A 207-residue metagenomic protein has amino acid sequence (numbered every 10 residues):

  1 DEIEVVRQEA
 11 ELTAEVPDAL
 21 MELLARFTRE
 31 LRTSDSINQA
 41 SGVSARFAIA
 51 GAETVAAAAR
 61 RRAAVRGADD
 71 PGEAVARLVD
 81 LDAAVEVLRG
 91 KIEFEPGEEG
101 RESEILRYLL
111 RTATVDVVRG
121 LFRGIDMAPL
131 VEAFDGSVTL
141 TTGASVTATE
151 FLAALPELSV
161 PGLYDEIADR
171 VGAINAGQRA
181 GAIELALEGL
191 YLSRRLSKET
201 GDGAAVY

Functional and structural regions predicted by a protein language model:
E2-A74: Conserved AAA+ ATPase small/helical "lid" subdomain
A40, R60-Y207: C-terminal engagement/docking regions of AAA+ P-loop ATPases
